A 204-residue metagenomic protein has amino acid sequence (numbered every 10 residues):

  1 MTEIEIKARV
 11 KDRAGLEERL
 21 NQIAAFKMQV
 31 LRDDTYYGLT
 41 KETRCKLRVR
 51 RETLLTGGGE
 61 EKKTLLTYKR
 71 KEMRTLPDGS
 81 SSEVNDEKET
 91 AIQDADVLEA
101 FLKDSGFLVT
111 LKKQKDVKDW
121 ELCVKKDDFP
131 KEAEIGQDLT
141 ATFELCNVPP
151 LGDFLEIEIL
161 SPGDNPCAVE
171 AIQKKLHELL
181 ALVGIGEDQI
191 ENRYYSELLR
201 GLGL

Functional and structural regions predicted by a protein language model:
M1-D138, V183-L204: N-terminal strand-loop-strand beta-hairpin
E3-E5, L151, P166: Phosphate/nucleotide-binding catalytic core
D12, A24-M28, E158-L160, V169 (+1 more regions): Domain-wide signal for the mature, well-folded portions of proteins, strongly enriched in nucleus-encoded organellar
K69, P150-E158: Residues forming anionic-ligand binding surfaces in small-molecule and nucleic-acid pockets of primarily soluble enzymes
F107, C146-N147: Long, charge-patterned amphipathic alpha-helical coiled-coil/hairpin "stalk" segments used as oligomerization
L139, L160-N165: Positively charged, low-complexity, intrinsically disordered RNA-binding extensions
T140-C146: Short glycine-rich, acidic/polar surface loops and turns
D164-R193: Mixed-charge, glycine-accented linear interaction segment located at domain edges/termini
